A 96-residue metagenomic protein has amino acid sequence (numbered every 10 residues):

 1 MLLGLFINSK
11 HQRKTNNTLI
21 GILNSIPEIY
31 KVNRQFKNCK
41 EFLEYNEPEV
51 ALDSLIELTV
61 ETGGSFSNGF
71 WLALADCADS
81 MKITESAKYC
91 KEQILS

Functional and structural regions predicted by a protein language model:
L2-S96: C-terminal-biased regions
